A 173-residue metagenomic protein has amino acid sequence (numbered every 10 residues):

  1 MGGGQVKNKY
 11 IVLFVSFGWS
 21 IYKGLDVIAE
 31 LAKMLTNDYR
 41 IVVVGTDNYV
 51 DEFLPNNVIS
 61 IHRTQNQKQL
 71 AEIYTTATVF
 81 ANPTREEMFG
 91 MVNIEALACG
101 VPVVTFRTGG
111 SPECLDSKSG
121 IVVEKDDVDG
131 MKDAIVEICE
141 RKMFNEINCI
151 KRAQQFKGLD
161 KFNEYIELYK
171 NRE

Functional and structural regions predicted by a protein language model:
G3-K23, A29-K33: Conserved donor-binding/catalytic core segment of Leloir-type glycosyltransferases
G45-K68: Nucleotide-activated donor-binding/catalytic signature segment of Leloir-type glycosyltransferases, i.e., the conserved
E52, T108-V122: Short acidic/histidine- and often glycine-rich active-site loop of Leloir-type glycosyltransferases that engages
R63, S117, I121-V128, V136-M143: Conserved acidic donor-binding segment of nucleotide-sugar-dependent glycosyltransferases
E72-A77, Y165: Short alpha-helical donor nucleotide-sugar binding micro-motif in glycosyltransferases
R85: Aromatic "clamp/platform" in nucleotide-sugar-dependent glycosyltransferases that forms part of the donor/acceptor
P102-T105: Short hydrophobic beta-strand element within catalytic cores of glycosyltransferases and related nucleotide-activated
M143-N171: A charged, aromatic-enriched C-terminal amphipathic alpha-helix characteristic of glycosyltransferases across folds
